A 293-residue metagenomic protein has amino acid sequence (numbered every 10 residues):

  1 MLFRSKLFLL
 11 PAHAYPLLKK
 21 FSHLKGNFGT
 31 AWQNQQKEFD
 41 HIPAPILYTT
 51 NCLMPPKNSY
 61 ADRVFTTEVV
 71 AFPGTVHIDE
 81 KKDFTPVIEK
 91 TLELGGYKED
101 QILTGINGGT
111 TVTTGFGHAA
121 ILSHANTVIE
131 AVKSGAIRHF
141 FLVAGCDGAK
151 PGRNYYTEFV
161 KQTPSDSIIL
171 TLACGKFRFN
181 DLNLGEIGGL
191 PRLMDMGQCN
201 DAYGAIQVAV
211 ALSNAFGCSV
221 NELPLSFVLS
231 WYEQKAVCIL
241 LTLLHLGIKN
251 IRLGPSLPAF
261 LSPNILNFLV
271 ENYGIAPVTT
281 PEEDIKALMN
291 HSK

Functional and structural regions predicted by a protein language model:
M1-L244, K249-K293: Metallocofactor- and cofactor-centric catalytic cores in central/energy metabolism, strongly enriched
